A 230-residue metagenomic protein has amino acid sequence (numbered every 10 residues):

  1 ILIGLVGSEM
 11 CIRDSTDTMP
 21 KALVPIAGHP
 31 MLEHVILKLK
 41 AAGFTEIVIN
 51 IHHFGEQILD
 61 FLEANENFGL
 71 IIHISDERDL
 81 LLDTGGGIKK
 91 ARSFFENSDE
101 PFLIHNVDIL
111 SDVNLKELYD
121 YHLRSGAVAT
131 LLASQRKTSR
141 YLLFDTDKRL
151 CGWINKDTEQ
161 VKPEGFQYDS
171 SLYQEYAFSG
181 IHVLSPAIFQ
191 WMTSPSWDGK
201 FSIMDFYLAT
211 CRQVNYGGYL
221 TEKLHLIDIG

Functional and structural regions predicted by a protein language model:
I1-V6, C11-I12: Single conserved hydrophobic/aromatic residue that forms the stacking wall/gate of nucleotide- or nucleobase-binding
G7, H53, H105, V183-L184: A conserved hydrophobic position in a structured secondary element of the catalytic/binding core that shapes
C11, L81-L82, I109-D112: A short, conserved beta-strand element in the Rossmann-like catalytic core that flanks the donor/metal-binding loop
P25, H29-N106, E117: Conserved N-terminal catalytic core of the sugar/cofactor nucleotidyltransferase
N50, S75-E77, T130-A133, W153: Generic beta-sheet signal
D99-L103, L110, L115-L123, R136-K137 (+1 more regions): Catalytic-core segments of class I nucleotidyltransferases/pyrophosphorylases that form NMP-activated intermediates
S125-Q135, R140: A short, conserved acidic/glycine-rich loop-to-beta-strand motif that forms the donor nucleotide-sugar/metal
